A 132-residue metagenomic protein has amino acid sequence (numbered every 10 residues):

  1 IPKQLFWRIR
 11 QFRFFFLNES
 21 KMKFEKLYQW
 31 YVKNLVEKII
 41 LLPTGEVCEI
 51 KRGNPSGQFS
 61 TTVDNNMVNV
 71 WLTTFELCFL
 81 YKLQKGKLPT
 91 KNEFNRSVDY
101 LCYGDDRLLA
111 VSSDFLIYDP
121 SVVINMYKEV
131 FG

Functional and structural regions predicted by a protein language model:
I1-G132: Core nucleotidyl-transferase/polymerase catalytic module
